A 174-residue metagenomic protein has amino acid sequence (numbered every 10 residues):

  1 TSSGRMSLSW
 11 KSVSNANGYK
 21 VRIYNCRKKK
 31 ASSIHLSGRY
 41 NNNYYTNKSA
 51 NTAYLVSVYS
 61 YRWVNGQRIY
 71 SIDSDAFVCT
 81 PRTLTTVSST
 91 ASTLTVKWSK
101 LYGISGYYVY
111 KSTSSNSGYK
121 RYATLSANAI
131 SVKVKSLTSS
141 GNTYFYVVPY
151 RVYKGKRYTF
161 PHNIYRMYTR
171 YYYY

Functional and structural regions predicted by a protein language model:
T1-N15, Q67-G103, S139, G155-Y174: Pro/Thr/Ser/Gly-rich low-complexity, intrinsically disordered linker/stalk tracts
W10, Y19, Y54-V56, Y61 (+5 more regions): Conserved hydrophobic/aromatic "anchor" residues that stabilize well-ordered secondary structure elements
S12, I23-R27, S60-V64, K111-S115 (+2 more regions): Residue-level signal for short segments within beta-strands and strand-turn junctions of well-structured beta-sheet
V13-I34, L101-A123, A129: Extracellular low-complexity, O-glycosylation-prone stalks/linkers
L36, L125, V134, M167: Hydrophobic residues at beta-strand termini and immediately following loops that shape nucleotide-binding pockets
R39-Y44, N128-K133: Short S/T/G- and acidic-enriched coil/turn segments that sit immediately N-terminal to beta-strands in beta-sandwich
Y45-R68, V134-G155: Beta-strand-rich modules
